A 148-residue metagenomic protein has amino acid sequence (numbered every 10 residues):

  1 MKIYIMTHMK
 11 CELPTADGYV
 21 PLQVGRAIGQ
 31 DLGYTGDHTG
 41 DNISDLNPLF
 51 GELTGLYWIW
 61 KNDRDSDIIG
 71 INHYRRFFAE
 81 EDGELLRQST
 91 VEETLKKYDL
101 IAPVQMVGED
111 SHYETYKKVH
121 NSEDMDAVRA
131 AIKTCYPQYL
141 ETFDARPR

Functional and structural regions predicted by a protein language model:
M1-R148: ER/Golgi luminal nucleotide-sugar-dependent glycosyltransferases, focusing on the catalytic module
